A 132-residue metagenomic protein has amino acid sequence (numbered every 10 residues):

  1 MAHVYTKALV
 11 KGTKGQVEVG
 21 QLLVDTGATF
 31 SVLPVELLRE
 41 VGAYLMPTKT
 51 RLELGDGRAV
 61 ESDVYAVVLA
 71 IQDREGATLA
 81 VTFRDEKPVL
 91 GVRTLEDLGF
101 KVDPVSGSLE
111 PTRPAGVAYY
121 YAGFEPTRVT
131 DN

Functional and structural regions predicted by a protein language model:
M1-N132: Pepsin/retropepsin-fold aspartyl endopeptidases
